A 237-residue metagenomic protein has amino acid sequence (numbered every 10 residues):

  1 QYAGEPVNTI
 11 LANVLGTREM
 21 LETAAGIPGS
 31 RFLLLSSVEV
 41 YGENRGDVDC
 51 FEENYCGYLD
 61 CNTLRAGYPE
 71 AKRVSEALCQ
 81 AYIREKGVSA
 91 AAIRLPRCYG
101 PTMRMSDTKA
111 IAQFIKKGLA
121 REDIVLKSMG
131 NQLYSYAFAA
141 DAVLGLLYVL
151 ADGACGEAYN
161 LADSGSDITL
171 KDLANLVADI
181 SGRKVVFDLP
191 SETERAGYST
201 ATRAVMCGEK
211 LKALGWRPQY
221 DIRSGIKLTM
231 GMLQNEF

Functional and structural regions predicted by a protein language model:
Q1-G4, G100-P101, E194-A196: A short acidic, helix-capping loop that chelates divalent metal ions and anchors anionic groups
Q1-L95: N-terminal Rossmann-like NAD(P)+-binding domain of SDR-like oxidoreductases, especially those catalyzing
A3, L11-V14, Y68-K72, T108 (+3 more regions): Short, solvent-exposed loop/helix junctions and linker helices that flank or host conserved functional motifs
M20, C79, F114, K210-L211: Structural element of the ATP-grasp superfamily
N44-E53, A77-Y134, A139-L150, N175-A178: NAD(P)-dependent short-chain dehydrogenase/reductase
G67, S75, D107, L170 (+1 more regions): Conserved donor sugar-nucleotide recognition element shared by glycan-biosynthetic enzymes
G118-F237: C-terminal substrate-binding subdomain of Rossmann-fold SDR/epimerase-dehydratase oxidoreductases
